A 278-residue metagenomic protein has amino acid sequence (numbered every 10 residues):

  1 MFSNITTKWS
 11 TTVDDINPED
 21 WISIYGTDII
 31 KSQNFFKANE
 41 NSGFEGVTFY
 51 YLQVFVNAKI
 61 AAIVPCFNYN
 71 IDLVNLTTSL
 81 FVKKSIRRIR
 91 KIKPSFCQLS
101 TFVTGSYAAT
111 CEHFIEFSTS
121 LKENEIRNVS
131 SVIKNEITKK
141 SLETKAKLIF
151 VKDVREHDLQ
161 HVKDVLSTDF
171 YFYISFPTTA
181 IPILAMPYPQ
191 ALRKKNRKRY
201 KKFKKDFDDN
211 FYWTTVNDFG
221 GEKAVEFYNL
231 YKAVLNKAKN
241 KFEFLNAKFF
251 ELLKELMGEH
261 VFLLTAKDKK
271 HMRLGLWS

Functional and structural regions predicted by a protein language model:
F2-K83, L148-S278: A conserved beta-strand-loop-helix scaffold within acyl/acetyltransferase catalytic domains
T7, T11, G105, E123 (+1 more regions): Short, charged/polar micro-motifs that form catalytic or ligand-binding hotspots
T27, L121-N128, K241: Short, surface-exposed alpha-helical recognition segments that flank or form part of ligand/macromolecule-binding
Y69-F114: Conserved acyl-donor/pantetheine-binding loop and adjacent beta-alpha core of acyl/acetyltransferases and related
T110-E125: A short, internal acetyl-CoA/4′-phosphopantetheine-binding micro-motif in the GNAT/acyltransferase core
E125-I133, K223: Short amphipathic alpha-helical segments
V132-K145: Conserved acyl-CoA
